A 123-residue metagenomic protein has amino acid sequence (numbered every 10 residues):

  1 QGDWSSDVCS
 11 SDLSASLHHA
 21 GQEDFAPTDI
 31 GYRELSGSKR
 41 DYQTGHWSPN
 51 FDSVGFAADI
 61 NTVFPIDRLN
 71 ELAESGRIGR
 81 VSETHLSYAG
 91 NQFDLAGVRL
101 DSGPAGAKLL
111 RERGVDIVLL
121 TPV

Functional and structural regions predicted by a protein language model:
Q1-V8: Single conserved hydrophobic/aromatic residue that forms the stacking wall/gate of nucleotide- or nucleobase-binding
D12-I66: Adenosine ribonucleotide-centric catalytic and binding domains
H46-D52, V81-G90: Gly-rich Lys/Arg/Thr-decorated short loops/hinges at beta-loop-alpha junctions or inter-strand turns that position
P65-V81, D94: Redox- and metal-dependent alpha/beta enzyme cores, enriched for Fe-S-associated oxidoreductases and cofactor-handling
E83-A105: Charged, often glycine-rich, active-site loop that binds/positions anionic groups
D101-D116: Short, well-structured alpha-helical segments in soluble
